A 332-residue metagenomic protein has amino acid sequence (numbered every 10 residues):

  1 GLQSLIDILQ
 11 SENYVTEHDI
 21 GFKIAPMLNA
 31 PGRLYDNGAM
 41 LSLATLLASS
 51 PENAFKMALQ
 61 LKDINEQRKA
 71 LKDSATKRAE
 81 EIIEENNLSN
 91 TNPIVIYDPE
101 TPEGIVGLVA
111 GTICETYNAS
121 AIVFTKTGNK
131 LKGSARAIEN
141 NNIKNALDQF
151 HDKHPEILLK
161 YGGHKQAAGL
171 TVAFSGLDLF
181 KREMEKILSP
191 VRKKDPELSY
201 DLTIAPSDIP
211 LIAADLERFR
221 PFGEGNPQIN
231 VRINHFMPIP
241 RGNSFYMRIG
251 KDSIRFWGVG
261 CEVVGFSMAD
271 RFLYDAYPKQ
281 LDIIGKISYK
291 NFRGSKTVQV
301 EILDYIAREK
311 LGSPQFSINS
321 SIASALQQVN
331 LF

Functional and structural regions predicted by a protein language model:
G1-G176, P206: Hydrophobic helix-and-loop "lid/oligomerization" segment in the mid-to-C-terminal part of catalytic domains
N53-I96, F150-F332: Mid-to-C-terminal polyanion-binding domains and interfaces
